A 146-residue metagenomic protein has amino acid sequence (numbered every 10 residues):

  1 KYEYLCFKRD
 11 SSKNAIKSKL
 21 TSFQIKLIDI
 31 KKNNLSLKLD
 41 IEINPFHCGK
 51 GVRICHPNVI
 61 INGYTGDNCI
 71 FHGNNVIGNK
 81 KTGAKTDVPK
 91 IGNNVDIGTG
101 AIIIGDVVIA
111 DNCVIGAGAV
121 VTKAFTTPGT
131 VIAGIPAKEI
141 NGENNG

Functional and structural regions predicted by a protein language model:
K1-L39, A137, E143-G146: Terminal amphipathic alpha-helical/low-complexity segments used for targeting or macromolecular assembly
L39, N44-P45, G49-G51, C55-H56 (+12 more regions): Left-handed beta-helix
